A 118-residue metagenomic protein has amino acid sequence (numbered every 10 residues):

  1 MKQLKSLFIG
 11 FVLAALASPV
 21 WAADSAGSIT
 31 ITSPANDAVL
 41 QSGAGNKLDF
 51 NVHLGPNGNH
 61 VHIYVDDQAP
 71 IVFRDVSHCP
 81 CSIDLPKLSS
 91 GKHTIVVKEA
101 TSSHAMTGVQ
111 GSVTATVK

Functional and structural regions predicted by a protein language model:
A23-Q41, K118: Short, compositionally biased P/S/T/A/G/V-rich stretches that sit at domain boundaries
S42-L48: Structural beta-strand segments of beta-rich domains
H60-Y64: Beta-strand signatures of extracellular beta-sandwich domains
I71-C79: Short beta-strand segments within Ig-like beta-sandwich modules, predominantly Fibronectin type-III
C79-I83, V113: Short strand-edge motifs at loop-to-beta-strand transitions and within beta-strands of extracellular beta-rich domains
L85-K92: Surface-exposed, short loops/turns at beta-strand junctions within beta-sandwich domains
I95-V96: Hydrophobic beta-strand segments within extracellular beta-sandwich modules
